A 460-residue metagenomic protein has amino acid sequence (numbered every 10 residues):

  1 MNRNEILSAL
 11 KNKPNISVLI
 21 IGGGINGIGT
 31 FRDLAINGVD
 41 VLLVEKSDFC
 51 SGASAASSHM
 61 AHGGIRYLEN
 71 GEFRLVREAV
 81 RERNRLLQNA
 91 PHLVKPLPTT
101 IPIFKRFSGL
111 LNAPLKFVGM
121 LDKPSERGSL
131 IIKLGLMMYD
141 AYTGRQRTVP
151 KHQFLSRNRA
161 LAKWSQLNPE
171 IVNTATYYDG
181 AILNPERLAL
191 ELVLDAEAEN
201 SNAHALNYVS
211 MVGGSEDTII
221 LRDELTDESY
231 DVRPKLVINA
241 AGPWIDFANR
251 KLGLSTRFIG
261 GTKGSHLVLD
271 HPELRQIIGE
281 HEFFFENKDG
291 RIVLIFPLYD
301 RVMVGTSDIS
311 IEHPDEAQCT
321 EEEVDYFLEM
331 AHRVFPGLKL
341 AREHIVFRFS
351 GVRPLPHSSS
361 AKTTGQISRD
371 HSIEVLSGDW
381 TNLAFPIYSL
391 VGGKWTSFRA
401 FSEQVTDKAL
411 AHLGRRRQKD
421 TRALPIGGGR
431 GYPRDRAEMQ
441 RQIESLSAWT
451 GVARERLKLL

Functional and structural regions predicted by a protein language model:
M1-V18, D33-N37: Extreme N-terminal leader/targeting segments of oxidoreductases
N15, G119-S125, Y142-K151, L161-N200 (+3 more regions): Helix-loop-beta segment of a Rossmann-like dinucleotide-binding subdomain
I20-I21, V232-G242: Short hydrophobic core segments
A35-A55: Glycine-rich FAD pyrophosphate-binding loop
H59-K163, V293: Dinucleotide-binding Rossmann-like beta1-alpha1 core, especially the glycine-rich loop that anchors the ADP
R187, E191, R250, S255-V304 (+1 more regions): C-terminal catalytic lobe of FAD-dependent flavoproteins
N207-I219: A conserved short coil-to-beta-strand element within the FAD-binding core of flavoproteins
N239-L254: Flavin (primarily FAD) binding-site architecture
